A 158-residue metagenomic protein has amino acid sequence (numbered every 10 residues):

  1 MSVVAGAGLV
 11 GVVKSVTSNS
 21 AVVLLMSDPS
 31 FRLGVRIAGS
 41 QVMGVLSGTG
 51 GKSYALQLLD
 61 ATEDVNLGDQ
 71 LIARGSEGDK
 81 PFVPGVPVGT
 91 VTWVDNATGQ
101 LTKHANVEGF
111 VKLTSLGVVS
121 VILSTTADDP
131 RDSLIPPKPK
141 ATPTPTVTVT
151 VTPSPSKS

Functional and structural regions predicted by a protein language model:
M1-S158: Extracytoplasmic/periplasmic terminal helices and flexible tails
